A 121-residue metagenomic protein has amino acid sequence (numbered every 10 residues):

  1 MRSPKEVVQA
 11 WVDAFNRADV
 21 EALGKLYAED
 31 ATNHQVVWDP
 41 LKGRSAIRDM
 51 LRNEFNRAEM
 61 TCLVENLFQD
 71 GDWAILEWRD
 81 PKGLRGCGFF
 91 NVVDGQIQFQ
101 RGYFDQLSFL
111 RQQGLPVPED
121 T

Functional and structural regions predicted by a protein language model:
M1-K25, E29, V117-T121: Short, low-complexity N-terminal intrinsically disordered segments enriched in polar/charged residues
R2, V20-D70: A solvent-exposed, acidic/Ser-Thr-rich amphipathic alpha-helical stretch
V12, L41, Q96: N-terminal/domain-start segments enriched in small and hydrophobic, helix-friendly residues, covering either
A14-F15, K42, E77, K82: Short, isolated positions within intrinsically disordered regulatory regions of eukaryotic proteins
A14-R17, A31, Q98, Y103: Intrinsically disordered, low-complexity peptide-like regions
R48-T121: A beta-strand edge to alpha-helix "cap/lid" segment located at domain peripheries
